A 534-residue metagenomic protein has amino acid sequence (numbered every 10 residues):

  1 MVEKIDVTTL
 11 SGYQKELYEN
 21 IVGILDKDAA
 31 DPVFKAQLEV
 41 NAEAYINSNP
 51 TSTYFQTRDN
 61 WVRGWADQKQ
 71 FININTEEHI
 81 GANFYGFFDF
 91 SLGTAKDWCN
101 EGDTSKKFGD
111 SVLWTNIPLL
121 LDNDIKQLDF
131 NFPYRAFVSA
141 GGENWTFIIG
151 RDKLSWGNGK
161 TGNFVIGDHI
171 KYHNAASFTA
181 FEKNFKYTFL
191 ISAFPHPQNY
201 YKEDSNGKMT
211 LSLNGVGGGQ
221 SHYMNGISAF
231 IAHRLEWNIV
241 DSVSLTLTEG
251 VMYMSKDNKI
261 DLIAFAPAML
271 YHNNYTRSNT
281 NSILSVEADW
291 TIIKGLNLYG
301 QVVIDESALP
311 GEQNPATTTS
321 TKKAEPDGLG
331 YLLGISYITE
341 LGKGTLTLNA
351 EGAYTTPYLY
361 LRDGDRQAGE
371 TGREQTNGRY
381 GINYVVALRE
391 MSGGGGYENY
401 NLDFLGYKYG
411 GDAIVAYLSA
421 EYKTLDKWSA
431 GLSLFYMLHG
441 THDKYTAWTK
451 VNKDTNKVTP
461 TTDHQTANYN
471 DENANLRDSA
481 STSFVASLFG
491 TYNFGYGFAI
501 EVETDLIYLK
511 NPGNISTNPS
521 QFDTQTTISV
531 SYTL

Functional and structural regions predicted by a protein language model:
M1-S244, A316-A324, T347-E351, A387 (+3 more regions): Outer-membrane beta-barrel channel domains
L38-A42, F88, I149, F189 (+10 more regions): Membrane-embedded beta-strand positions of outer-membrane beta-barrel proteins
I74-E78, A136-G142, I149, A176-A180 (+7 more regions): Residues on the lipid-exposed face of transmembrane beta-strands in outer-membrane beta-barrel proteins
L154-S155, I166-G393, G411-I414, L418 (+4 more regions): Signature for the C-terminal beta-barrel architecture of outer-membrane proteins
G396, Q521-L534: Outer-membrane beta-barrel "beta-signal"
D426-W428, D443: Non-catalytic interaction/regulatory modules that flank or connect domains
R477-I515: C-terminal structured domain segments
